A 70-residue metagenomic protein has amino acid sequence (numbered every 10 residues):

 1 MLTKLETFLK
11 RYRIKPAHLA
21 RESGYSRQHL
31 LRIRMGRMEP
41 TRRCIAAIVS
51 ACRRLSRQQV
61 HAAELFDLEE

Functional and structural regions predicted by a protein language model:
M1-H18: A short, Lys/Arg-rich alpha-helix, primarily the initiator
K10, R21, S50: Alpha-helical residues within the helix-turn-helix
R13-R32: Short alpha-helical DNA-recognition segment
L31-R32, V49, F66: Key DNA-contacting residues within the recognition helix of helix-turn-helix
R43-H61: DNA major-groove recognition helix of helix-turn-helix/homeodomain DNA-binding modules
Q59-E70: Short amphipathic recognition helices of helix-turn-helix/homeodomain-type DNA-binding modules
